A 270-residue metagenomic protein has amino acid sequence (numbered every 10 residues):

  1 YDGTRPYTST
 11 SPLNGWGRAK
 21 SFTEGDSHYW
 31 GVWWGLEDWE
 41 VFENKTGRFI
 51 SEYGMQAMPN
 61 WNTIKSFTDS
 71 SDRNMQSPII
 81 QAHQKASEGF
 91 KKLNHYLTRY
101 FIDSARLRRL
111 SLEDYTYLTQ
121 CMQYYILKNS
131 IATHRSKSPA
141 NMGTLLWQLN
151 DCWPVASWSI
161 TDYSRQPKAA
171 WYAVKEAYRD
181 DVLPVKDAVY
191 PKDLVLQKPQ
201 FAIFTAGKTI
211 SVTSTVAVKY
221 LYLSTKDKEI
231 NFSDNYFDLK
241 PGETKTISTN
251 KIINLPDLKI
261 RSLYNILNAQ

Functional and structural regions predicted by a protein language model:
G3-G15: Gly/Pro-rich turn-and-neighbor structural signature
T8-S11, S21, H28-P184: Substrate-binding clefts and catalytic carboxylate motifs of secreted carbohydrate-active enzymes
R48, N141, K198-Q200, G207 (+4 more regions): Active-site lining segments that contact anionic ligands and/or coordinate catalytic metals
T144, V212, L223, G242: Hydrophobic, well-ordered secondary-structure elements that form the walls of internal hydrophobic environments
A173-P184, P191-S214: Surface beta-strand/loop "capping" patches
L183-Q200, I252-Q270: Terminal connector regions
K186, K228-L255: Intrinsically disordered, low-complexity Pro/Gly/Ser/Thr-rich segments with frequent PxxP/GP/PP motifs and embedded
T215-N231: Short acidic, flexible loop segments centered on an aromatic residue
